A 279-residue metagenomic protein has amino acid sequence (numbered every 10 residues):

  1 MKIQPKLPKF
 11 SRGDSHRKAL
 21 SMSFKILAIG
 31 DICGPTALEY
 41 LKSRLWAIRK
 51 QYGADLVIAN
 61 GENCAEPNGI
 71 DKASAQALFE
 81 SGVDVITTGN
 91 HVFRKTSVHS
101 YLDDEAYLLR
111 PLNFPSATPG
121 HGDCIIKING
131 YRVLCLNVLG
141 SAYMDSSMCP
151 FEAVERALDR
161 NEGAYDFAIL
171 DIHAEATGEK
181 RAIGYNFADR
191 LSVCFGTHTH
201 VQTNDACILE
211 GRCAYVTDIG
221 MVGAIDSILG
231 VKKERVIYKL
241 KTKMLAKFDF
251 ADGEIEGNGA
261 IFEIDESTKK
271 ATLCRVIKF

Functional and structural regions predicted by a protein language model:
P5-F10: Cationic, low-complexity basic patches in intrinsically disordered or flexible, solvent-exposed regions
L20-F279: Acidic, metal/ion-coordinating pockets
